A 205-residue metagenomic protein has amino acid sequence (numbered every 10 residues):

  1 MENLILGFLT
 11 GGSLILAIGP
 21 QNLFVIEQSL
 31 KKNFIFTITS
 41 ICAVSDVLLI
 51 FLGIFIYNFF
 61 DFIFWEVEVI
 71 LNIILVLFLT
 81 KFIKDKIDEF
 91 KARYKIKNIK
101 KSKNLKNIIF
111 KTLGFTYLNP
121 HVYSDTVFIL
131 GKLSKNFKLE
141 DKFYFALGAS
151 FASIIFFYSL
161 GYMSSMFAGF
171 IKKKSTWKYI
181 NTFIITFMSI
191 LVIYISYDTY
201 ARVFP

Functional and structural regions predicted by a protein language model:
M1, L105-T126: Selected transmembrane alpha-helices and immediately adjacent juxtamembrane segments of polytopic inner-membrane
E2-V69, V127-Y144: Juxtamembrane transmembrane-helix termini in multi-pass membrane transport proteins
F8, G12, L16, K84 (+3 more regions): Hydrophobic/aromatic residues within the transmembrane alpha-helices of Major Facilitator Superfamily
N33-I108, M163-F170: Membrane helix-loop-helix hairpins that form the core translocation module of multi-pass transporters
L52-I54, F115-Y123, F187-A201: Hydrophobic alpha-helical transmembrane segments in multi-pass integral membrane proteins
I63-Y94, S150-F157, K172-P205: Selective transmembrane alpha-helices of multi-pass membrane proteins
F137-F157: Short alpha-helical packing/oligomerization segments
